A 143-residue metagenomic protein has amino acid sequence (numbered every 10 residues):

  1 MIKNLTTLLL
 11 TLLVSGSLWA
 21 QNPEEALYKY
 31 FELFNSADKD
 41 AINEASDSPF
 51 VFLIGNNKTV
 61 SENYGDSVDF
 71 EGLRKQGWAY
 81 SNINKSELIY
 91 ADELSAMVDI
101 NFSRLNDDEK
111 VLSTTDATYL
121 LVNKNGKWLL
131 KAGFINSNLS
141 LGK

Functional and structural regions predicted by a protein language model:
I2-T11: Sec-dependent signal peptide recognition, specifically the positively charged N-region followed immediately by
A20-Q21: Boundary of Sec targeting at the N-terminus
D38-L53: Short, well-ordered alpha-helical segments enriched in acidic and aromatic residues
S46, N56-N57, I100-R104, Y119 (+1 more regions): A mature extracytoplasmic/lumenal domain signature
S67-K110: Surface-exposed, charged secondary-structure patches
T114-K143: Short beta-strand edge/turn micro-motifs at domain boundaries
